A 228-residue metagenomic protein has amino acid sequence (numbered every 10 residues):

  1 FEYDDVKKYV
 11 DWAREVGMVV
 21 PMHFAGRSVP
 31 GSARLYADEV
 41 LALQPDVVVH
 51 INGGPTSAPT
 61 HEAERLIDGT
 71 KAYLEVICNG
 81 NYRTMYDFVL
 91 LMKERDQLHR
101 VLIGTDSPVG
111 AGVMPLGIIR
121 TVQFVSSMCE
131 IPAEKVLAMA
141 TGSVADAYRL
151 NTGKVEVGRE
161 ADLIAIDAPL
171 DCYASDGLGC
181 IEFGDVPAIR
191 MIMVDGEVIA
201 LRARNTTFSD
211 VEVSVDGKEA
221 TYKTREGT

Functional and structural regions predicted by a protein language model:
F1-M92, L98-G112: Active-site core of metal-dependent hydrolases
Y3, K7, S57-H61, Y82 (+5 more regions): Electropositive phosphate-/nucleotide-binding environments in soluble metabolic enzymes
P30-G31, A145-Y148, Y173: Short gly/ser/thr-rich secondary-structure transition/capping motifs
Y36, A42-I51, Q97-V101, V155-R159 (+1 more regions): Short, structured secondary-structure boundary patches
L90-P169: His/Asp/Glu-enriched, well-ordered alpha-helical/loop segment that forms or immediately abuts the divalent-metal
A161-V213: C-terminal cap of metal-dependent C-N hydrolases
D210-T228: Long, low-complexity intrinsically disordered regions
